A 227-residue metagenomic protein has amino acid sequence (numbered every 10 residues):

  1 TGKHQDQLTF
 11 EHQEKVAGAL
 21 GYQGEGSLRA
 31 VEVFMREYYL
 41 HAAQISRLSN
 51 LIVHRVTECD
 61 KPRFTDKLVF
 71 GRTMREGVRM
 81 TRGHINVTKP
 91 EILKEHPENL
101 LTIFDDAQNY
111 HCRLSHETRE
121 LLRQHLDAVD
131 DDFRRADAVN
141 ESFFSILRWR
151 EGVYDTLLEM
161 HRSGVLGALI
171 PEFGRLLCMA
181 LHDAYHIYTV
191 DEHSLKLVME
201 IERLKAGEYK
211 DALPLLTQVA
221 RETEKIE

Functional and structural regions predicted by a protein language model:
T1, L197, P214-E227: His-Asp-centered metal-binding catalytic motifs of divalent-metal-dependent phosphohydrolases/nucleases
T1-Y188: Non-catalytic interface/linker regions that flank or bridge core catalytic/transmembrane domains
V53, H111, V198-I201, K205: Generic helix-packing signal
L68-T73, Y209-V219: Conserved alpha/beta core surface patches that mediate binding of polyanionic ligands
Y110, G167-A168, L204-D211, R221-I226: Secondary-structure transition/capping motifs at alpha-helix termini and the adjoining loop/turn into the next element
P171-C178, V190-K196, E200-R203, L213: Core mixed alpha/beta domains of very large multi-subunit molecular machines
